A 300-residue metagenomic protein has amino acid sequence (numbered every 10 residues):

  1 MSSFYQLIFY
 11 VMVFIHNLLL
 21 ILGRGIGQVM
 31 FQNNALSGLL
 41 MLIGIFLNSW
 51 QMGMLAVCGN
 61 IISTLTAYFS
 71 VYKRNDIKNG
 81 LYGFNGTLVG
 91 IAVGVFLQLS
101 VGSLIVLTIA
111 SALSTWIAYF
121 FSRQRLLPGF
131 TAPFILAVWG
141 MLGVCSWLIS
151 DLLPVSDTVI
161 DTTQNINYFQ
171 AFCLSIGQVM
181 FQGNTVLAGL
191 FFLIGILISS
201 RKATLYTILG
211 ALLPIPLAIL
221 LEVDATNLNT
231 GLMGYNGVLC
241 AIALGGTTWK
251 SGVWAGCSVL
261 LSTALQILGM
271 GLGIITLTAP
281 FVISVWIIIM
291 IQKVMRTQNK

Functional and structural regions predicted by a protein language model:
S2-Y72, I176-Q182, F191-S199, I215-I219 (+4 more regions): N-terminal signal-anchor module of multipass membrane proteins
F46-C58, L97-I109, S175-N184, V223-G234: Structural signature of hydrophobic alpha-helical transmembrane segments
I62-N75, L113-Q124, F191-S199, C240-G246: C-terminal ends of transmembrane helices
T64-L65, T115-W116, A137-G143, L212-L220 (+2 more regions): Aromatic-anchored segments of alpha-helical transmembrane domains
A92-C145: A generic, well-ordered mixed alpha/beta core segment in the N-terminal half of proteins
L104-I105, R125-P133, T230-Y235, L272-S284: Loop-to-transmembrane alpha-helix initiation sites
A110, A132-V138, Y206-P214, G252-L265 (+1 more regions): Central hydrophobic cores of alpha-helical transmembrane segments in multi-pass integral membrane proteins
G129-A188: Long hydrophobic alpha-helical segments that form multi-pass transmembrane helix bundles in integral membrane proteins
